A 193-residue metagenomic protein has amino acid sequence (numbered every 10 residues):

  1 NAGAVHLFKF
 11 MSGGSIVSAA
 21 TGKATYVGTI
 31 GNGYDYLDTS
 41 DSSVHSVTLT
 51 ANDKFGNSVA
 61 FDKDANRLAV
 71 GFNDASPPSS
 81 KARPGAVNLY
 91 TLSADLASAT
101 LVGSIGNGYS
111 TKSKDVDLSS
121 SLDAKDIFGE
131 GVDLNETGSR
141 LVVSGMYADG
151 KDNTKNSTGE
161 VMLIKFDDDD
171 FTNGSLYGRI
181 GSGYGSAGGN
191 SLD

Functional and structural regions predicted by a protein language model:
N1-D193: Conserved beta-strand/short-helix segments that make up beta-rich extracellular adhesion/recognition modules
